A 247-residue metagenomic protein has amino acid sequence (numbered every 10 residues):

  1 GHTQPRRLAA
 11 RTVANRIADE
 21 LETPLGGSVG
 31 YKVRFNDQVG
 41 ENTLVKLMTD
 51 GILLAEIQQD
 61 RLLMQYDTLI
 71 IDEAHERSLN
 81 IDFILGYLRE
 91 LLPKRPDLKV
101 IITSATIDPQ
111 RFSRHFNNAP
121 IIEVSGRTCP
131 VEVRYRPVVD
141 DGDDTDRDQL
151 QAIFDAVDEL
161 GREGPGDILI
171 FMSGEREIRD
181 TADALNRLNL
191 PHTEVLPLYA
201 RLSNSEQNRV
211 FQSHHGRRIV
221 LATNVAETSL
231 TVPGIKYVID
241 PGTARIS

Functional and structural regions predicted by a protein language model:
G1-S247: P-loop NTPase motor module signature
